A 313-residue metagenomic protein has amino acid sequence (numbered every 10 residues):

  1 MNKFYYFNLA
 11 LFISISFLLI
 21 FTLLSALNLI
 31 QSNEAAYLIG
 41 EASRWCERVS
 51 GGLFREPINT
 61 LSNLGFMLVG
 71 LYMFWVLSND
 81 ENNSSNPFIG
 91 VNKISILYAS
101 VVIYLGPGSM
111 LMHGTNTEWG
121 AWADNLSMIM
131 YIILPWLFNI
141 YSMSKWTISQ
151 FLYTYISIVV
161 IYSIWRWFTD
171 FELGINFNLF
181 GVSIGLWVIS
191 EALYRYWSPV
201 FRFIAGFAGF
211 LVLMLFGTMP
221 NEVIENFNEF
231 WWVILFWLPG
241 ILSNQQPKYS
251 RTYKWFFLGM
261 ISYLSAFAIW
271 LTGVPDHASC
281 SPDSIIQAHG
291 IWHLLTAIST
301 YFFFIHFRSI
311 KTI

Functional and structural regions predicted by a protein language model:
N2-V233, Q245-F257, I261-T312: Early transmembrane hairpin module of multi-pass membrane proteins
